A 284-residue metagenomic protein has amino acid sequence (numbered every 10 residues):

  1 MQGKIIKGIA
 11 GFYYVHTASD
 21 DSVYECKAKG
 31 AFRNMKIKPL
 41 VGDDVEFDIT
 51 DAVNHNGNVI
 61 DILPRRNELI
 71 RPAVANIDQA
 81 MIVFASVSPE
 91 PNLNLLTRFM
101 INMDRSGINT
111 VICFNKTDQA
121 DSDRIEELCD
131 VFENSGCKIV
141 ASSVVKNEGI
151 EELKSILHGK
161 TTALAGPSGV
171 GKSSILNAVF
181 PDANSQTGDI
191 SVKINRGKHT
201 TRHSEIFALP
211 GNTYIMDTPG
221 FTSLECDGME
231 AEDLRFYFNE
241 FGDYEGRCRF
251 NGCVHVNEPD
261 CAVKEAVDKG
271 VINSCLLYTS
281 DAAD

Functional and structural regions predicted by a protein language model:
M1-K7: Structural detector for short beta-strands of small beta-barrel domains
G11, G30, M35-H55, L63-Q79 (+6 more regions): Helix-rich effector regions associated with P-loop NTPase G domains
Y13-T17: SH3/SH3-like beta-barrel fold
S22-A28: A short macromolecule-binding patch
Q79-N94, Q119-D121: Conserved Switch II/interswitch segment of TRAFAC-class P-loop GTPases
A120-P167: Canonical P-loop GTPase G-domain recognition
G171: Conserved glycine(s) of the Walker
S174-N184: A conserved segment at the C-terminal end of the G1
